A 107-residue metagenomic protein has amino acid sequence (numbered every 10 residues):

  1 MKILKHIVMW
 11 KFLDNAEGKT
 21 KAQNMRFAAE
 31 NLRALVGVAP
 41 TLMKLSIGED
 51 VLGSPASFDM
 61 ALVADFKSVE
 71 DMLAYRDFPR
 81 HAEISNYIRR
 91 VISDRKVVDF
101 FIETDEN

Functional and structural regions predicted by a protein language model:
M1-D59, K67-A74, F100-N107: Short S/T/G/P-rich N-terminal loop/turn motif that feeds into the first structured element of a domain
D65-F66, V91: Conserved catalytic core of Hanks-type protein kinase domains
M72-R95: C-terminal structural segments of small proteins and small subunits
